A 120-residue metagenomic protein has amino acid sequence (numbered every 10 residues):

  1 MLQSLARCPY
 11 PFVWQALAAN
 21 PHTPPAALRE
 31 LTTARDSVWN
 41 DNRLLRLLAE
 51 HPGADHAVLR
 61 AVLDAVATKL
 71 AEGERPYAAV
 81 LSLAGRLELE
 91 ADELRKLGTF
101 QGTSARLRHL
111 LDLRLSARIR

Functional and structural regions predicted by a protein language model:
M1-R120: Alpha-helical scaffold segments
